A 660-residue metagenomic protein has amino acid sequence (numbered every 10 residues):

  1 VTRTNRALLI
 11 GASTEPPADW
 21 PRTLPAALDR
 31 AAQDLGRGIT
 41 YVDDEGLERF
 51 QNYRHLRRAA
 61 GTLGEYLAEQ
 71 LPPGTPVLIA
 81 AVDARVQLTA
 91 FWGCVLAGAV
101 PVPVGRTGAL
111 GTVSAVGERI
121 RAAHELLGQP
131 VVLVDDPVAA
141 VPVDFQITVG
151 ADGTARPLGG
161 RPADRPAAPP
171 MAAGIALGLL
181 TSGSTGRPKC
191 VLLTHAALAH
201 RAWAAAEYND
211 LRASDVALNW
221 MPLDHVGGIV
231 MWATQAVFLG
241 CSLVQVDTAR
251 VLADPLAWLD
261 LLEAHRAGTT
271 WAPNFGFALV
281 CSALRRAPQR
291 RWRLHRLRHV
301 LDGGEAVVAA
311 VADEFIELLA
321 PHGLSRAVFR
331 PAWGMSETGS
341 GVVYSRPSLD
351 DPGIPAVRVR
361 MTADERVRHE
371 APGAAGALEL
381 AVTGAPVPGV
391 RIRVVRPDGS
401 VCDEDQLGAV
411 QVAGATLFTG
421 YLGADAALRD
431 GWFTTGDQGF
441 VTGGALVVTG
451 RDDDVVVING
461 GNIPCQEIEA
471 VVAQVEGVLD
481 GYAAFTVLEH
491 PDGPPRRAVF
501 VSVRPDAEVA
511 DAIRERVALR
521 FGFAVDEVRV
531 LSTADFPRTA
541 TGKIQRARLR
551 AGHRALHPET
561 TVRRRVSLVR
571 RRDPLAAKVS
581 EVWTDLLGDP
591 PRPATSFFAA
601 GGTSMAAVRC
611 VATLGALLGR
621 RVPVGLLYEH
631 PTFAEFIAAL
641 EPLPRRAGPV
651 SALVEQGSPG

Functional and structural regions predicted by a protein language model:
L9-P16, P537-A540, R546-T595, E655-G660: Acidic/polar alpha-helix N-cap and adjacent early helical turns within long charge-rich amphipathic helices/linkers
R37, R161-L180, G186-R187, L192 (+3 more regions): Conserved pre-ATP/AMP-binding loop-to-beta segment of ANL
I39-L78, V82-A84, L88-T89, A109-G117 (+1 more regions): Conserved AMP-binding/adenylate-forming core of the ANL superfamily
A199-V216, D224-G268, A283-A287: Conserved AMP-binding/adenylation subdomain of ANL enzymes
A267-W271, A283-G376, R391, G399-S400: Gly/Ser/Thr-rich phosphate-binding loop
T270, G414, T419-G420, Q438-F521 (+4 more regions): AMP-binding/adenylate-forming catalytic core of the ANL superfamily
A381-R393, D398-D405, A409-C465: Conserved ATP-binding/catalytic segment of the ANL
P494-R497, A518-I544, T560-R563, A606 (+1 more regions): AMP-binding/adenylate-forming catalytic domain of the ANL superfamily
